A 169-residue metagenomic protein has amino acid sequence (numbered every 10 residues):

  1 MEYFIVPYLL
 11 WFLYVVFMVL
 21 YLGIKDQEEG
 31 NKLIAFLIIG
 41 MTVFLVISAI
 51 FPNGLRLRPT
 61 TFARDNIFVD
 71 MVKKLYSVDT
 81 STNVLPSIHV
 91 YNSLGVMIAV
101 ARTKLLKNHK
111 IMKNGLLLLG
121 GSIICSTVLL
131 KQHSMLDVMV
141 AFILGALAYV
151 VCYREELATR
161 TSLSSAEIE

Functional and structural regions predicted by a protein language model:
M1-V15, A63, V72, I168: N-terminal transmembrane-helix/juxtamembrane module of multi-pass inner/ER membrane proteins
P7-Y14, I88-G95, M139-I143: Membrane-embedded alpha-helical segments of multi-pass membrane proteins, especially the transmembrane helices
Y14-M18, S93-A99, L118-S126: Hydrophobic, membrane-inserted alpha-helices
G23-K107, I111, T159-I168: Membrane-interface loops
M41-A49, L118-V128: Aromatic-anchored segments of alpha-helical transmembrane domains
R58-F62, T80-L85, S122-Y149: Interfacial helix-loop-helix junctions of multi-pass membrane proteins
N108-G121: Short hydrophobic alpha-helices at membrane interfaces in multi-pass membrane enzymes
V140-E169: C-terminal membrane module of polytopic membrane proteins
